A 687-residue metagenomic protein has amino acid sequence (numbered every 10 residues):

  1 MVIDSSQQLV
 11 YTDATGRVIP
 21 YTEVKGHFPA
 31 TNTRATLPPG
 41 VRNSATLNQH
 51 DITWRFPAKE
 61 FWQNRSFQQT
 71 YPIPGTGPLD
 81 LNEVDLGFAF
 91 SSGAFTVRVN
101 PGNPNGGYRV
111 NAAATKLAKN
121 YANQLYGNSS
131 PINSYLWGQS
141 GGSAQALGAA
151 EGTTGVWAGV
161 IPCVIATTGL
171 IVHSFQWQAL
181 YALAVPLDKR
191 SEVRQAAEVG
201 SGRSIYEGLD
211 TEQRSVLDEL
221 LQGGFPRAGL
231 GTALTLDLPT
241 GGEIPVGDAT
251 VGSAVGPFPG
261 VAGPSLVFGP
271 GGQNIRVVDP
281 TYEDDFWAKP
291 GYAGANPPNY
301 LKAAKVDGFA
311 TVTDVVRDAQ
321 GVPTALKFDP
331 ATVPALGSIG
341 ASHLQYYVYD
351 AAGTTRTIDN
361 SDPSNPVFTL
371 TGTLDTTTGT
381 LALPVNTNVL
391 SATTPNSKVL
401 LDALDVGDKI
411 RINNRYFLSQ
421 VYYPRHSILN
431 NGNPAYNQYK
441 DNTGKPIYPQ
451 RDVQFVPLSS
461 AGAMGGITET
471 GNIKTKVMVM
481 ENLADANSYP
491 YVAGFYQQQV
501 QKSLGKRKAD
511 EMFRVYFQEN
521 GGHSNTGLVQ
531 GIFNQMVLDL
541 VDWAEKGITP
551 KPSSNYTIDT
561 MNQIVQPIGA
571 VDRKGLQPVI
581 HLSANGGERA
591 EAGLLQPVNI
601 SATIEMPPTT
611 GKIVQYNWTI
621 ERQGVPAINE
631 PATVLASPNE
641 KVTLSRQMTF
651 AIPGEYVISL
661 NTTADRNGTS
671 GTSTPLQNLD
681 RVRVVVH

Functional and structural regions predicted by a protein language model:
M1-N617, E621-P675: C-terminal His-loop and adjacent cap/lid subdomain of alpha/beta-hydrolase
T672-V685: C-terminal edge beta-strand
